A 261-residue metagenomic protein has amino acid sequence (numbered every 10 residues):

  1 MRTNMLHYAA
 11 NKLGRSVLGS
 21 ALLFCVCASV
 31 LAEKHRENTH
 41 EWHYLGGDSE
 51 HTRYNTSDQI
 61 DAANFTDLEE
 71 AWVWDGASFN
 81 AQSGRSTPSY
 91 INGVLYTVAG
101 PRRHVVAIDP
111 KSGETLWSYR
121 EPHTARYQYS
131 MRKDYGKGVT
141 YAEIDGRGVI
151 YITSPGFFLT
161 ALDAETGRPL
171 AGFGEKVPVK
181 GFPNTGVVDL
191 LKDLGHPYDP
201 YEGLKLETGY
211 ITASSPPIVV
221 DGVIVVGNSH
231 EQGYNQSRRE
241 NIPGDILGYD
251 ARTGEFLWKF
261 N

Functional and structural regions predicted by a protein language model:
R2-S20: Bacterial N-terminal signal peptides that target proteins for export
V30-A32: Boundary at the C-terminal end of the N-terminal hydrophobic targeting segment
K34-A71: Blade/loop signatures of beta-propeller domains
T39-G46, A81-H104, S130-F158, G209-R238 (+1 more regions): Repeat-blade elements of multi-bladed beta-propeller folds
I60-D67, G100-P122: Beta-propeller domains
A71, E114-W117, L170-A171, L257-W258: A structural motif specific to WD40 beta-propellers
W74-T87, S118-I144, G172-P216, E231-Q232 (+1 more regions): Extracytoplasmic beta-rich repeat domains
L162, G167, I242-E255: Beta-propeller blade signature
